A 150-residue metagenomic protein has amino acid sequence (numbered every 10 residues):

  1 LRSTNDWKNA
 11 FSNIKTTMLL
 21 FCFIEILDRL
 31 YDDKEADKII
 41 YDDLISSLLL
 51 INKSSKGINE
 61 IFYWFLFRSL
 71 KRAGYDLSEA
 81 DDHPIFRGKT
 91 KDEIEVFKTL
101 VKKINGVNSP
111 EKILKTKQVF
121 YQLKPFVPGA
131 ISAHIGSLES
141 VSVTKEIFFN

Functional and structural regions predicted by a protein language model:
L1-N150: Non-catalytic alpha-helical scaffolds and adjoining flexible linkers that form interface surfaces for assembly
